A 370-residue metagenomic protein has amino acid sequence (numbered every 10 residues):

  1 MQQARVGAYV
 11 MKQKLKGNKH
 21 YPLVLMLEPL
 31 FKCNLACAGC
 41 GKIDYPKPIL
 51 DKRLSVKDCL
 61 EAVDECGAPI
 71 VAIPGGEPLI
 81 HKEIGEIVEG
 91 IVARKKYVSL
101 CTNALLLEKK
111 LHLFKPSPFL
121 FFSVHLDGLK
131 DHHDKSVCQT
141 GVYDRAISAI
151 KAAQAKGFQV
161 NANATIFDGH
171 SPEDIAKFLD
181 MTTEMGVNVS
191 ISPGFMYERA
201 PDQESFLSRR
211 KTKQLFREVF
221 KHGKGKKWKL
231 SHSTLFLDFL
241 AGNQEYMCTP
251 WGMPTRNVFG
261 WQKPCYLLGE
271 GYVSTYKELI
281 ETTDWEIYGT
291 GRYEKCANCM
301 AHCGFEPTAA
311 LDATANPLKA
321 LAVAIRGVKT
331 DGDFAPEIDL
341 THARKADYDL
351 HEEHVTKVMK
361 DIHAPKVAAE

Functional and structural regions predicted by a protein language model:
M1-L113, S117, A320, R326 (+3 more regions): Conserved alpha-helical substructure of the radical SAM core
L23-E28, H232-F236, L279-T290: Short, intrinsically disordered, charge-biased short linear motifs at domain edges
P29, A104-L105, L126-K130, F195: Short, acidic/turn-prone active-site loops that include or flank metal/cofactor- and phosphate-binding residues
K32, A36, M247, K295-N298: The −1 position to Zn-ligating cysteines in a subset of zinc-ribbon hairpins
C40, V71, F122, V189-S190: Hydrophobic residues within beta-strands of alpha/beta enzymes
K47, I80, E108, D131 (+3 more regions): Generic structural signal for helix capping and beta-alpha/helix-loop junctions
L54-S55, R94, S123-D127, K135-M253 (+5 more regions): Radical SAM enzyme [4Fe-4S]-AdoMet core and its adjacent flexible, acidic and glycine-rich loops/tails across
Q262-E370: Flexible mid-to-C-terminal extensions adjoining Fe-S/redox cofactors in radical SAM and related proteins
